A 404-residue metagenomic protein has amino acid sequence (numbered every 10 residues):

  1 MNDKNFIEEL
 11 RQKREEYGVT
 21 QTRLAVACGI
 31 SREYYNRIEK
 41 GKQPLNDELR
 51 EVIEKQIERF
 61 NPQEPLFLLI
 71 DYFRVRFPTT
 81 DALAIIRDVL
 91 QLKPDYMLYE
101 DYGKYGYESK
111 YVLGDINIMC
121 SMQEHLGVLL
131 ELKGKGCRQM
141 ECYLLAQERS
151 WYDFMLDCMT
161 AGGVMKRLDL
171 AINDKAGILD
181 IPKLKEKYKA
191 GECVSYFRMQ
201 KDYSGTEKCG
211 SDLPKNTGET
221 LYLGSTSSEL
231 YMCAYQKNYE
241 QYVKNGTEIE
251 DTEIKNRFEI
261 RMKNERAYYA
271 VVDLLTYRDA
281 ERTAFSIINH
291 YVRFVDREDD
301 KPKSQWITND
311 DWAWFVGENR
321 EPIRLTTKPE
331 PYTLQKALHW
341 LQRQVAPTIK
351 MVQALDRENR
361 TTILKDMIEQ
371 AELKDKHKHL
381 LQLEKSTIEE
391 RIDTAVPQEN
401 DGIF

Functional and structural regions predicted by a protein language model:
M1, K42, V52-E54: N-terminal flexible/basic segments that precede or flank functional cores
D3-K4, Q12, E16, E58-Y332 (+1 more regions): Structured, helix-rich domain cores that form ligand/interaction pockets
E8-A27, V52, T327: Short basic helix-loop element that most often maps to the first helix and adjoining turn of HTH DNA-binding modules
L10, L24-A25, Y35-I38, L334: Conserved hydrophobic/aromatic packing and binding residues within compact polymer-binding modules
T20, S31-Y34, E330: Short coil turns linking two alpha-helices in DNA-binding domains
G29-L45: Recognition helix of helix-turn-helix/homeodomain-like DNA-binding domains that insert into the DNA major groove
N46-P62: DNA major-groove recognition helix of helix-turn-helix/homeodomain DNA-binding modules
